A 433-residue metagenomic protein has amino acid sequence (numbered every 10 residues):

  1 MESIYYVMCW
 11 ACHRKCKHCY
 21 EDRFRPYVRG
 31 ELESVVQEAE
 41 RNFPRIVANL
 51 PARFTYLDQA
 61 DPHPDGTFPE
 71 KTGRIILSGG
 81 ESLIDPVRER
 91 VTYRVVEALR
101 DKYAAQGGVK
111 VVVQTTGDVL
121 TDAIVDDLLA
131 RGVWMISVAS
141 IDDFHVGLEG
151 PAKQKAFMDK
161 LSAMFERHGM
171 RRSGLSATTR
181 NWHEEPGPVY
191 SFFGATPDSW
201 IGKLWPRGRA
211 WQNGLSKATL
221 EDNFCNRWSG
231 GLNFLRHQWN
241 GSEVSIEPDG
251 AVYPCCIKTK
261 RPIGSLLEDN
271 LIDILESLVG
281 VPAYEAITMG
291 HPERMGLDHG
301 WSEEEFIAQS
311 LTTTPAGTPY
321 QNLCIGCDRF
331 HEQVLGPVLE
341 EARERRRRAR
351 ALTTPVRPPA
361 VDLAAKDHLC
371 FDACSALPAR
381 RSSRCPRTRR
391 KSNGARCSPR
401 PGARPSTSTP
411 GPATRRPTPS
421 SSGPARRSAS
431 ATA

Functional and structural regions predicted by a protein language model:
M1-K110, D122-A123, R131: Conserved alpha-helical substructure of the radical SAM core
V7, I76-G80, V112-T116, S137-A139 (+1 more regions): A cross-family glycoside hydrolase active-site/sugar-binding cleft signature
C12, C16-C19, H237, G250 (+2 more regions): Short cysteine clusters
D22, I263-P378: Flexible mid-to-C-terminal extensions adjoining Fe-S/redox cofactors in radical SAM and related proteins
D85-N240: Conserved AdoMet/S-adenosylmethionine-binding subsite of the radical SAM
E166-N226, A251, I257-T314: C-terminal accessory region of radical SAM enzymes
D372-T414, S430: Extreme N-terminal, non-catalytic leader segments that precede Walker-type/kinase nucleotide-binding cores
P419: Hydrophobic positions on the alpha1 helix immediately C-terminal to the Walker A/P-loop
